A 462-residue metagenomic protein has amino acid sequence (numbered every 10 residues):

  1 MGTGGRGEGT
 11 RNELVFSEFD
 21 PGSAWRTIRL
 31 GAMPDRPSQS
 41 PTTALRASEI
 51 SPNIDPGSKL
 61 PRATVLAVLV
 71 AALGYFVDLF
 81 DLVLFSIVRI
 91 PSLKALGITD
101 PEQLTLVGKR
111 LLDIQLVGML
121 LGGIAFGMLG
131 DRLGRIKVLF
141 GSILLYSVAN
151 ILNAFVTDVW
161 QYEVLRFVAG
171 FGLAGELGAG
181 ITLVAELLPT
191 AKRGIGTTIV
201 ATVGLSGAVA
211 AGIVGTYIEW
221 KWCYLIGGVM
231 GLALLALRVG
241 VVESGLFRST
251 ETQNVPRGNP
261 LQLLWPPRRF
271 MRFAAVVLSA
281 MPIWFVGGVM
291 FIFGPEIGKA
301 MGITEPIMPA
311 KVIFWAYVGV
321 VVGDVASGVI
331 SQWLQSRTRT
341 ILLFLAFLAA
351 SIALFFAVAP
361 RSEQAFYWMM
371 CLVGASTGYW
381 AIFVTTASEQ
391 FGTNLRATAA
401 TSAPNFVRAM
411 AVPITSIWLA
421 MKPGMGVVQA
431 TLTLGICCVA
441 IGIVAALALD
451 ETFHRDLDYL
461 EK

Functional and structural regions predicted by a protein language model:
S86, F270-V321: Extracytoplasmic gate region of multi-pass secondary transporters
V88-L121: Extracellular/periplasmic helix-loop-helix junction of adjacent transmembrane segments in MFS-like secondary
G123-G134, V325-S336: Helix-to-loop junctions at the C-terminal end of transmembrane segments in multipass secondary transporters
R132-S142, W333-L345: Cytoplasmic membrane-interface "Motif A"-like loop-to-helix N-cap segments of 12-TM Major Facilitator Superfamily
G134, F155-W160, V358-P360: Helix-breaking motifs and short loop linkers at transmembrane-helix boundaries and internal kinks in secondary membrane
L165-T202: Cytoplasmic helix-loop-helix junction between adjacent transmembrane helices in 12-TM secondary transporters
K192-T216, P404-I414: Glycine-rich segments within core transmembrane alpha-helices of 12-TM secondary carriers
V200-V239: Helix-loop-helix hairpin linking two adjacent transmembrane segments in secondary transporters
